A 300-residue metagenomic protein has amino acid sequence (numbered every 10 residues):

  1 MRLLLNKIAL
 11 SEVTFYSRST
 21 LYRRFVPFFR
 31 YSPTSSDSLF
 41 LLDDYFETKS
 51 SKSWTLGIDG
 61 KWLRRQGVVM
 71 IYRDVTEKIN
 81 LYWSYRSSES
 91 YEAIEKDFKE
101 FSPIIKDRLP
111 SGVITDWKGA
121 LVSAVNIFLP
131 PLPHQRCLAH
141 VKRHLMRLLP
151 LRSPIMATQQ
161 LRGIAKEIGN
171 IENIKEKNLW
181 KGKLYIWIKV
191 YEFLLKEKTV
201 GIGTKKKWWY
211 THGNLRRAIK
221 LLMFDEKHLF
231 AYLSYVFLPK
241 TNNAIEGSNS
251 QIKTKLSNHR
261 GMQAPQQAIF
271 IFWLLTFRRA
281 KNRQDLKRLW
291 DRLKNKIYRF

Functional and structural regions predicted by a protein language model:
M1-K7: Short, amphipathic alpha-helical "recognition" segments used to contact nucleic acids or chromatin
L4, F46, P103, Y232-L233 (+1 more regions): Short hydrophobic/aromatic segments of transmembrane alpha-helices and their interfaces
T14-I114, G119, S123-P131, A244: RNase H-like nuclease fold core
V26, R30, P130, P150 (+4 more regions): Non-catalytic alpha-helical coupling and interface elements of nucleotide-dependent molecular machines and regulators
R65, R108-S111, K118-V122, Q159-F300: Acidic/histidine-rich catalytic cores and adjacent linkers of DNA breakage/strand-transfer/modification proteins
G112-G119, A124-A165: Conserved beta-strand -> loop -> alpha-helix junction used to position metal-binding or nucleic-acid-contacting
